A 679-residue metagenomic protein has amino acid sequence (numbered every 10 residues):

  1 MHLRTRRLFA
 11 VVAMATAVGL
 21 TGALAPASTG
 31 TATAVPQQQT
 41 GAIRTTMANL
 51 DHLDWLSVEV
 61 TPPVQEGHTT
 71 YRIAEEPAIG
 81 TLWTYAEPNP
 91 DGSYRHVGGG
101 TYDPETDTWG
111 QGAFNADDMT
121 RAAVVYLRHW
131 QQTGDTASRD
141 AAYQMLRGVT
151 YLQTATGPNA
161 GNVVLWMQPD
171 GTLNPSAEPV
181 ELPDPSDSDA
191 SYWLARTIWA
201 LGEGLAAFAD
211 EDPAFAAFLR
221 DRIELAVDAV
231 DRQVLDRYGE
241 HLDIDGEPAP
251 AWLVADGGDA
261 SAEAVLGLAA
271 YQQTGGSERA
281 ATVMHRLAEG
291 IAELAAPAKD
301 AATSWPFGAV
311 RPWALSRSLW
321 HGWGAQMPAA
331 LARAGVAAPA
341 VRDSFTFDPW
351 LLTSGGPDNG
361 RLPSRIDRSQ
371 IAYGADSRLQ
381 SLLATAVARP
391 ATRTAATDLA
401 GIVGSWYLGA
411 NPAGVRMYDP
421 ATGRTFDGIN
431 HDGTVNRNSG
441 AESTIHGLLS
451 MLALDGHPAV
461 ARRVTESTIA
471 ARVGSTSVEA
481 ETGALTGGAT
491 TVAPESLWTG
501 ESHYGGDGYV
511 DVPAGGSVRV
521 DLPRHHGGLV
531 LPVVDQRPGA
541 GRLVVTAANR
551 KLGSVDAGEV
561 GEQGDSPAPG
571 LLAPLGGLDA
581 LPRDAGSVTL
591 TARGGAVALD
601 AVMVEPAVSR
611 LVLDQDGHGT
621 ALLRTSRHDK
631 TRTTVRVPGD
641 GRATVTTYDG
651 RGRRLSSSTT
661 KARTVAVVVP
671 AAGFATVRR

Functional and structural regions predicted by a protein language model:
M1-A34: Secretory targeting and sorting signals
V35-G67, E211, A388, I402 (+4 more regions): Terminal, non-catalytic domain-edge segments
V35-R121, Q132-S186, A214, F218-E247 (+4 more regions): Low-complexity, Ser/Thr/Pro/Gly-enriched N-terminal "stalk/linker" regions
G100-M119, S176-L194, I244-A264, T303-A334 (+3 more regions): Solvent-exposed loop and edge beta-strand segments that line ligand/cofactor-binding and catalytic clefts
T120-T136, R196-F215, E263-R279, A325-A337 (+3 more regions): Well-ordered alpha-helical scaffold segments within catalytic/enzyme domains
L522-G539: A short beta-strand element within beta-rich, extracytoplasmic domains of secreted/secretory-pathway proteins
L613-P638: Carbohydrate-binding surface patches
A662-R679: C-terminal beta-strand-rich structural cap/linker in extracellular carbohydrate-active enzymes
